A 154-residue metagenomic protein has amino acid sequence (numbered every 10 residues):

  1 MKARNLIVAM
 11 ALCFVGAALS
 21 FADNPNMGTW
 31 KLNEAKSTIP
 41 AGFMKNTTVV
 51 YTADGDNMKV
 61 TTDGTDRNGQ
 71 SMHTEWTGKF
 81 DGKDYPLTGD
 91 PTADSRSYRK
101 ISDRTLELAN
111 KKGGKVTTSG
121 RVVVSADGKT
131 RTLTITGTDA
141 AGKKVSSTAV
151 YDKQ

Functional and structural regions predicted by a protein language model:
M1-M10: Bacterial N-terminal signal peptides that target proteins for export
A3, F21-Q154: Hydrophobic small-molecule pocket/channel-lining residues, especially in calycin-type beta-barrels
A9-A17: Bacterial N-terminal signal peptides
